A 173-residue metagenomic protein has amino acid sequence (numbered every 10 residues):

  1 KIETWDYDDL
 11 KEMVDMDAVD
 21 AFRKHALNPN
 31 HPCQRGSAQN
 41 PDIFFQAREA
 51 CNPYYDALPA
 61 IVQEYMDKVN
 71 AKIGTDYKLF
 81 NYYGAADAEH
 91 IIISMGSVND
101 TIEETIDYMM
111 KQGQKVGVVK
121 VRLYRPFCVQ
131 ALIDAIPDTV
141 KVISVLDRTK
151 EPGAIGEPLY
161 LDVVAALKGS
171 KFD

Functional and structural regions predicted by a protein language model:
K1-Y82: Conformationally flexible catalytic loops at phosphate/diphosphate-handling active centers
Q63-D173: Thiamine diphosphate
